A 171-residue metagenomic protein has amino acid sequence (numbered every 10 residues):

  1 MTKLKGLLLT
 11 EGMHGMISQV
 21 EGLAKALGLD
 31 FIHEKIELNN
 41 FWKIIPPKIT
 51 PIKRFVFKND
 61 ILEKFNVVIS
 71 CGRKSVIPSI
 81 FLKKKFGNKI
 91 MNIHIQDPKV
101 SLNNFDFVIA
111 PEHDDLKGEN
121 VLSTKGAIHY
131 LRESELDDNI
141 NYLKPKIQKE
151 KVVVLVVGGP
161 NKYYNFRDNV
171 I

Functional and structural regions predicted by a protein language model:
M1-F57, E63: N-terminal pre-catalytic "stem/leader" segment of glycosyltransferase-like enzymes
K5, N66-V67, M91, F107 (+1 more regions): Structural motif
L9, I95, L155-G158: Short hydrophobic segments within beta-strands
G28, I77-M91: Glycosyltransferases and closely related glycan-assembly transferases that use nucleotide-activated donors
D60, H94-D106: Membrane-proximal helix-turn-helix segments that form the acceptor-binding/catalytic region of lipid-linked
I61-G72: Short N-terminal targeting/anchoring amphipathic segment
C71, M91-D97, P111: Short beta-strand elements of ligand-binding domains
L102-R167: A nucleotide-sugar donor-handling region in carbohydrate enzymes
